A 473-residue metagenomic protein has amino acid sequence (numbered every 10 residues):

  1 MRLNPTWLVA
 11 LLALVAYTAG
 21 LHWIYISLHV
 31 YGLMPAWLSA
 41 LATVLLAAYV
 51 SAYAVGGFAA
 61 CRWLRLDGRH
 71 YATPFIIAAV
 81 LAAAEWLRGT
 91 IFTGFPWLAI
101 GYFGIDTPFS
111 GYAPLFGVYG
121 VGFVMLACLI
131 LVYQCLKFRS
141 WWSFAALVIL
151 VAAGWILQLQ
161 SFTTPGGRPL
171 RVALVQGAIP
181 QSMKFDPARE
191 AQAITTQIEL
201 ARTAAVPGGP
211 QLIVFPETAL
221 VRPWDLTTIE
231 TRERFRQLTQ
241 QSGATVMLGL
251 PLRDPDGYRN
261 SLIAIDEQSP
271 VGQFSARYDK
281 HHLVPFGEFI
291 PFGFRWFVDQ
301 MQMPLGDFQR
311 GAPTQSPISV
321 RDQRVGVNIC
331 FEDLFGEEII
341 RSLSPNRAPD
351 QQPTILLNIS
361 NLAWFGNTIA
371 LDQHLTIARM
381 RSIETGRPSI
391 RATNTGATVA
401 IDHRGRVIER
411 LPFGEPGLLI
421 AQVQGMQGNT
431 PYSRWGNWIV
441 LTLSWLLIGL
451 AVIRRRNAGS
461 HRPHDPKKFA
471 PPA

Functional and structural regions predicted by a protein language model:
M1-S161, I359, G366-T368, T393 (+4 more regions): Membrane-embedded alpha-helical bundles of multi-pass enzymes that act on lipidic or dolichyl-linked glycan substrates
L46, V50, A78-A79, L212 (+6 more regions): CN hydrolase (nitrilase-like) catalytic-core segments centered on the catalytic cysteine and neighboring Lys/Glu
G117, I265-S275, I401-I408: Short, glycine-anchored, charge-dense loop/turn motifs used at functional sites
I149-G208, A363-H374, R379-G386, I390-R391 (+1 more regions): Non-cytosolic juxtamembrane linkers/loops that tether extracellular or periplasmic domains to nearby transmembrane
Q158-F289, R310, Q315-D322, V327 (+2 more regions): Soluble catalytic regions of membrane-associated enzymes that act on cell-envelope and secretory-pathway components
L283-M303, W364: Flexible, solvent-exposed short loops/turns enriched in glycine
R295-Q309, R347-Q352, Q422-S444: Short, solvent-exposed cationic patches
H461-A473: Cytoplasmic C-terminal tails of single-pass
